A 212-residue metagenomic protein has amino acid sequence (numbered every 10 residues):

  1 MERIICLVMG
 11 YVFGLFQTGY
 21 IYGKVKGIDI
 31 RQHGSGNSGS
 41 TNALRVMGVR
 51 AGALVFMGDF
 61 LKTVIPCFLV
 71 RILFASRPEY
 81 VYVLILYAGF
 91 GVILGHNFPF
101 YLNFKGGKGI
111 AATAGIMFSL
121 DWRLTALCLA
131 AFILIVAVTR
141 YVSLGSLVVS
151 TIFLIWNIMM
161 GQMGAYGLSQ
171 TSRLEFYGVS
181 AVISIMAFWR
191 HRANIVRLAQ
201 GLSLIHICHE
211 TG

Functional and structural regions predicted by a protein language model:
M1-I5, C67-L86, F118-T125, M159-G178: Helix-coil boundary and interhelical linker segments in multi-pass alpha-helical membrane proteins
E2, C6, G10-L15, G19 (+13 more regions): Alpha-helical transmembrane segments in multi-pass membrane proteins
G19-Y20, K24, G95-K105, A131-R140 (+1 more regions): C-terminal ends of transmembrane helices
Y20-A51, G106, R192, V196-I205: Cytosolic, membrane-interface loops and tails of multi-pass inner-membrane proteins
D29-S40, Y101-A114, Y141-S150: Short, non-helical or kinked segments that cap or interrupt transmembrane helices
L44-V49, V70-F74, G109-T139, I152-G161: Interfacial segments of multi-pass membrane proteins
R45-R71, V83: Multi-pass membrane catalytic core of lipid/isoprenoid biosynthesis enzymes
I205-T211: Conserved small/polar residues in nucleotide/adenosyl-binding loops
